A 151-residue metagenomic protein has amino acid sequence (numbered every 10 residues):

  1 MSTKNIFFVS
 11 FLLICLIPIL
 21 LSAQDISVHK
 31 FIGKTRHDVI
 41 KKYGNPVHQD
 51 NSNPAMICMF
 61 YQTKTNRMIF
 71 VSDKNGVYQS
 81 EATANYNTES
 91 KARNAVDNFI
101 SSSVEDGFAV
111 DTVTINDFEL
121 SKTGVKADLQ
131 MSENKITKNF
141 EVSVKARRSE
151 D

Functional and structural regions predicted by a protein language model:
M1-F11: Bacterial N-terminal signal peptides that target proteins for export
S2-K4, L21, D111, I136: Intrinsically disordered/low-complexity terminal segments and short unstructured peptides
T3-K4, I19-L20, G76, T83: General secondary-structure edge motif
S10-P18: Bacterial N-terminal signal peptides
A23-D25: Boundary of Sec targeting at the N-terminus
K34-S143, R147-D151: A cross-family detector of function-defining hotspots
